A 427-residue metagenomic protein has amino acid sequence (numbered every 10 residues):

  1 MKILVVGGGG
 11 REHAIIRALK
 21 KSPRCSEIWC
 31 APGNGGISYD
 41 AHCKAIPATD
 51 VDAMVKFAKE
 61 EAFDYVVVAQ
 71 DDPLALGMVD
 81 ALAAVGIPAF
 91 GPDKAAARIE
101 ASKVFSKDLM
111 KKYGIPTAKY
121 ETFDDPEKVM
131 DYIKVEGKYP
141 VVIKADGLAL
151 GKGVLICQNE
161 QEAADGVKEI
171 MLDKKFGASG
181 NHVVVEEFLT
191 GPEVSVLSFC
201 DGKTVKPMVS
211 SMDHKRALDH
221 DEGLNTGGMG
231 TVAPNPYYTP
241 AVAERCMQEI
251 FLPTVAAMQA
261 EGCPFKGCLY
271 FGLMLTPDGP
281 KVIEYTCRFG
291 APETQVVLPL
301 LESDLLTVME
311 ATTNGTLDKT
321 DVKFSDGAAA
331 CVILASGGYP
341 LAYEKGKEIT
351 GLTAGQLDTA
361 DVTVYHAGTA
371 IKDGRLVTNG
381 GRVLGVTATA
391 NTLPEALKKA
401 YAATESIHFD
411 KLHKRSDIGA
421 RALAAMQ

Functional and structural regions predicted by a protein language model:
M1-K94: ATP-binding N-terminal substructure of ATP-dependent carboxylate-amine bond-forming enzymes
L4-V5, E100-H182, P236-L252: Active-site nucleotide/adenylate-binding loops and adjacent lid/helix of ATP-dependent enzymes
K21, G36-S38, E60, F90 (+14 more regions): Solvent-exposed alpha-helices and their adjacent loops that cap or buttress functional pockets in soluble metabolic
V154-T294: Internal nucleotide-binding/catalytic subdomain
M247-L269, T286-T359: Active-site "cap" helix and flanking loop/linker of ATP-utilizing ligase/carboxylase catalytic domains
K345-G385: Generic long, charged, amphipathic alpha-helical segments
T369-D373, V377-Q427: Generic C-terminus detector
